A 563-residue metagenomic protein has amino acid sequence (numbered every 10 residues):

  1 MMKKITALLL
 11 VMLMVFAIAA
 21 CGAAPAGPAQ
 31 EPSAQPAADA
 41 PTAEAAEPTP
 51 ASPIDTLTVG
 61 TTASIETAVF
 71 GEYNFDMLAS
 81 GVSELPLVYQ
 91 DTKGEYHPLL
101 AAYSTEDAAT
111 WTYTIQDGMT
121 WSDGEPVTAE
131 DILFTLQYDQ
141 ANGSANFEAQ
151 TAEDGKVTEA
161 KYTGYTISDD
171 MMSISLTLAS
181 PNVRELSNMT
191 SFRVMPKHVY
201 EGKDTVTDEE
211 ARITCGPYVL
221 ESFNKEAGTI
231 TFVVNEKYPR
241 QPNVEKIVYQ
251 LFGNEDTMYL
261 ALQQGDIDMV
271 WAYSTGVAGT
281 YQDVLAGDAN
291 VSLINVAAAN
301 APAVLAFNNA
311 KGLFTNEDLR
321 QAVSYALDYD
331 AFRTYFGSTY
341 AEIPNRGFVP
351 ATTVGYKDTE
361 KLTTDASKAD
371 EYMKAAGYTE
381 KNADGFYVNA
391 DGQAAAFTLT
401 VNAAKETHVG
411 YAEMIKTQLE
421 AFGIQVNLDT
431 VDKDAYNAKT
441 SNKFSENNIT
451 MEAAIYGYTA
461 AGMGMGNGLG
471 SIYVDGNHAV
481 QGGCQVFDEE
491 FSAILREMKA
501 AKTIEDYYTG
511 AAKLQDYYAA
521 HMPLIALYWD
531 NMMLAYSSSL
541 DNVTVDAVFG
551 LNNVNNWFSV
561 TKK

Functional and structural regions predicted by a protein language model:
G60-D107, Q137, I213: N-terminal lobe/hinge region of extracytoplasmic solute-binding protein
K93, M189-P242, K246, A366-S367 (+1 more regions): Gly/Pro-rich hinge or "lid" segments in bacterial periplasmic/extracellular proteins
A102-A145, S175, L313-T315: Aromatic- and charge-enriched surface segment that lines or borders ligand/interaction sites
D139, A145-F147, T166, E221-V233 (+3 more regions): Extracellular/periplasmic solute-recognition and catalytic clefts
A149-Y200: Surface-exposed binding/hinge segments that line and control ligand-binding clefts or catalytic entry sites
K225, T379-G457, M532: Ligand/substrate-recognition segments at binding pockets and active sites
V233, T315-T417, K562: Append "and occasionally in soluble cytosolic enzymes with long acidic Gly/Pro-rich linkers
A326-Y356, T407-K416, S441-K563: Detector for C-terminal structural segments
